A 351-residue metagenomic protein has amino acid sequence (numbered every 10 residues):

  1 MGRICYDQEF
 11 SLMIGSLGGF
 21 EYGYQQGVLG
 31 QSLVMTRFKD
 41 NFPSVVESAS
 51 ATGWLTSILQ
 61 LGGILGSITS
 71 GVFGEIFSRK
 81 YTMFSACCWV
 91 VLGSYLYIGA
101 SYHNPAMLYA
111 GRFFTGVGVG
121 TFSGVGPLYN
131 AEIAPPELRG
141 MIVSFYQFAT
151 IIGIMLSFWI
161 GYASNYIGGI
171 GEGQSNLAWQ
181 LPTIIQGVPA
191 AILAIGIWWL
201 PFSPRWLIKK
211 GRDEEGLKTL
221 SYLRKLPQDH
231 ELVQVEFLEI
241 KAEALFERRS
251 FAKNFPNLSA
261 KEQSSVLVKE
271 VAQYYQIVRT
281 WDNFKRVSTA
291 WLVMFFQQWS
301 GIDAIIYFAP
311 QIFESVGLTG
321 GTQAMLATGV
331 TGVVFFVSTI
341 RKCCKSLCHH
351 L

Functional and structural regions predicted by a protein language model:
M1-S221, R249-L351: Transmembrane-helix signature of 12-pass secondary carriers
S221-P227: TPR/TPR-like (Sel1-like) alpha-helical repeat modules
P227-E231, F251: Surface-exposed helix-capping loop/turn segments at secondary-structure junctions
H230-L245, A327: Short, well-structured alpha-helical segments
